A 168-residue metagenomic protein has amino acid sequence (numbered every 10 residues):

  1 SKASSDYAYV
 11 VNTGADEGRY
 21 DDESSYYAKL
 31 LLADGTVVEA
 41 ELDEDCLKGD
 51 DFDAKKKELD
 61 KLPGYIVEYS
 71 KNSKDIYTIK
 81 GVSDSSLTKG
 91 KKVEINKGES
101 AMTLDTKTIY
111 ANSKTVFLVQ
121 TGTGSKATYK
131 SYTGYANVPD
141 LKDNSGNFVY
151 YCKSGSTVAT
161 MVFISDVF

Functional and structural regions predicted by a protein language model:
S1-F168: ...the same signal can extend to comparable exposed beta-sheet modules with similar sequence chemistry even outside
